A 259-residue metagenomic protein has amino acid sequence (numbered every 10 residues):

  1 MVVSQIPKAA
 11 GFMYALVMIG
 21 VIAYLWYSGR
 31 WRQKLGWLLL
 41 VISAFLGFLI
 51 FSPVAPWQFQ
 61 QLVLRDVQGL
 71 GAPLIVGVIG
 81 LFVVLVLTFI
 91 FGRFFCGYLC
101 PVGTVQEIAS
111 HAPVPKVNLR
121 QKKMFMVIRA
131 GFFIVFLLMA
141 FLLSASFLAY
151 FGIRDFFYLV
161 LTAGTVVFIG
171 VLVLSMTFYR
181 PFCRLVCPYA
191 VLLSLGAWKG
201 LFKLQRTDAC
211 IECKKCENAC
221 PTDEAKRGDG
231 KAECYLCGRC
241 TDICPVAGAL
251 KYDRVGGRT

Functional and structural regions predicted by a protein language model:
M1-D223, E233, T241-T259: Non-ligating segments of multi-cofactor redox enzymes
R227-C237: Short linker/helix segments within small regulatory modules
